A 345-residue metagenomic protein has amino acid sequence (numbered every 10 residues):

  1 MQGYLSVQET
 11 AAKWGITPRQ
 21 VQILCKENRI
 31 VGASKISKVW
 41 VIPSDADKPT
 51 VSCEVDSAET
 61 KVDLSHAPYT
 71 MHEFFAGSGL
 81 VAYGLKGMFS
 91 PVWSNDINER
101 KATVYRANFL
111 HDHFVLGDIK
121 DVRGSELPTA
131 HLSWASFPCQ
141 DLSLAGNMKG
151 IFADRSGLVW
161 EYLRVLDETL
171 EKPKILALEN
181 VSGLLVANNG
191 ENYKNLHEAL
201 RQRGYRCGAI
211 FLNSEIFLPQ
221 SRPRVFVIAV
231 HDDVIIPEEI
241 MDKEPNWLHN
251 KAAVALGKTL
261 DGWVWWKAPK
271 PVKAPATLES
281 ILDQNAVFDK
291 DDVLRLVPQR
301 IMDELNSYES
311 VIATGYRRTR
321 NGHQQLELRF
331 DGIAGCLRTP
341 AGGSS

Functional and structural regions predicted by a protein language model:
M1-Q20: Polyanion-binding surface elements
V7-Q8, I30-D56: Short helix-start
F74-A76: Class I SAM-dependent methyltransferase "Motif I" SAM/SAH-binding loop
S78-M88: Conserved SAM-binding loop of SAM-dependent methyltransferases across substrates and taxa, primarily the Class I
V92-D96: Conserved SAM-binding motif I beta-strand of class I
E99-T103: Short alpha-helix immediately C-terminal to the canonical SAM-binding loop
H111-D118: Conserved SAM-binding strand-loop segment of SAM-dependent methyltransferases
V122-L132, L142-R329: Class I S-adenosyl-L-methionine
